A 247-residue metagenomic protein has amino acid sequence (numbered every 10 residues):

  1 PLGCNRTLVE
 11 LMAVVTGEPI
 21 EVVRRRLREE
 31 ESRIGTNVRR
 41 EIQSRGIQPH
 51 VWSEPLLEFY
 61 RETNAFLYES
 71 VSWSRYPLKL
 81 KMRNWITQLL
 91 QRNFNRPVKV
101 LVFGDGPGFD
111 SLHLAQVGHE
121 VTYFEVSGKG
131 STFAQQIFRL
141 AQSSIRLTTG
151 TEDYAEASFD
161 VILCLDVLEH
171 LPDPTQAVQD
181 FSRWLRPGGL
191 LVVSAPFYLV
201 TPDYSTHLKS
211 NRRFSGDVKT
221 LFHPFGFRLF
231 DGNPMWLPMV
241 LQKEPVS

Functional and structural regions predicted by a protein language model:
P1-A157, S205-S247: Conserved N-terminal segment of class I S-adenosyl-L-methionine
N95, P172, R186: Short conserved AdoMet
L163: A conserved beta-strand element that flanks and buttresses the S-adenosyl-L-methionine
D166-H170: A short His-aromatic
L171-F181: A short, conserved alpha-helix within the catalytic core of class I
R186-G189, N233: Residue-level marker of conserved, structurally anchoring positions within well-ordered domains
G188-F197: Conserved beta-strand signature within the Rossmann-like core of class I S-adenosyl-L-methionine
P196-T201, R212: Short "lid" loop at the C-terminus of a central beta-strand within the Rossmann-like core of SAM-dependent
